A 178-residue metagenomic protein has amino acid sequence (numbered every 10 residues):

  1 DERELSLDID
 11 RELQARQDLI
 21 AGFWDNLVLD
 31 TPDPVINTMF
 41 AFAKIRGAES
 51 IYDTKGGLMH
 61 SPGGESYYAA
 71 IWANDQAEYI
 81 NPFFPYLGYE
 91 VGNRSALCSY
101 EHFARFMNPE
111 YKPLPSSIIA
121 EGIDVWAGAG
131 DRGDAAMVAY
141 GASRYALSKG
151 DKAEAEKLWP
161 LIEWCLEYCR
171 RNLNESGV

Functional and structural regions predicted by a protein language model:
D1-G22: Extended acidic/polar, glycine-enriched regions that form or flank non-catalytic beta-rich accessory modules
D18-K157, W164: Substrate-binding groove/exosite segments of carbohydrate-active enzymes
L87, G177-V178: Glycine-centered secondary-structure boundary/capping sites
L158-S176: An active-site-proximal structural segment forming one wall of the substrate-binding cleft that immediately precedes
